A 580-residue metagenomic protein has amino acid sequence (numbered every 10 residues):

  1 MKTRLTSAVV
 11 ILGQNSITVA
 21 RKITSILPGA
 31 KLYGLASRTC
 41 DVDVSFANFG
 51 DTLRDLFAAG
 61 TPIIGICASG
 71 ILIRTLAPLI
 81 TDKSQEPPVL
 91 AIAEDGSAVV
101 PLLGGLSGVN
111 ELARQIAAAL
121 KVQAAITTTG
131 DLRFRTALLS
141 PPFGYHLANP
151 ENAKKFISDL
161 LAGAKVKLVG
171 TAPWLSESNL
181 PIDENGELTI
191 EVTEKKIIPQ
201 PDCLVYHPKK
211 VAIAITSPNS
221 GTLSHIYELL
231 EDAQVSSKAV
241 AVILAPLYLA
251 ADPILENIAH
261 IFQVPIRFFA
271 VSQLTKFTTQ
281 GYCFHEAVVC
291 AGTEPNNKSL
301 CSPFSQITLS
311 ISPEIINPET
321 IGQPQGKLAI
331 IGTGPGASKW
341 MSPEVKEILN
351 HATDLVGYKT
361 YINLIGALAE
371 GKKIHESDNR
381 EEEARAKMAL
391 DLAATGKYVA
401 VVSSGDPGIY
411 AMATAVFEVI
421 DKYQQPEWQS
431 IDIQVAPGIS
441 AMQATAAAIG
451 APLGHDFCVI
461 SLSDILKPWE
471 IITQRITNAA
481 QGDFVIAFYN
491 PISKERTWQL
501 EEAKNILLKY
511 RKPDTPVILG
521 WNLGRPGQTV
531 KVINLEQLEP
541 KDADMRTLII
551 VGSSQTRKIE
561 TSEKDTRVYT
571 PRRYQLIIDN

Functional and structural regions predicted by a protein language model:
K2-A77, V242, E256-N257, F262-G281 (+5 more regions): Class I S-adenosyl-L-methionine
K83-R135, L255-A287, Q434-M442, S461: Long, charge-dense
A113-S178, I460, P468-P516: Conserved anion/nucleotide-ligand pocket segment
T129-L132, L138-T216, A291-Q323, Y569 (+1 more regions): Small-residue-enriched flexible segments
I157, A172-D183, Q273-L274, T279 (+3 more regions): A contiguous loop/helix-start segment that scaffolds small-molecule binding in enzyme catalytic cores
K196-V205, D232, A251-Q323, L538-N580: ATP/nucleoside-binding phosphotransfer catalytic cores, i.e., glycine-rich phosphate-binding loops
Y227-A241, W340: Phosphate/pyrophosphate-binding loops at sites that engage ATP/ADP/AMP, CoA/4′-phosphopantetheine, polyphosphate
A411-G482: Class I SAM-dependent methyltransferase SAM-binding "motif I" and its flanking Rossmann-like core
